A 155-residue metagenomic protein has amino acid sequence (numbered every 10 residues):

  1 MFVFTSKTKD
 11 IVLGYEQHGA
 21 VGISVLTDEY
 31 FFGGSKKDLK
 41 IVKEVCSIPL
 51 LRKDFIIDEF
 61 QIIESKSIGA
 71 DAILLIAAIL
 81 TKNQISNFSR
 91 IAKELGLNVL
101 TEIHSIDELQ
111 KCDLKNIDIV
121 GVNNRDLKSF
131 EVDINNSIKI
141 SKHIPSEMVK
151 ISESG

Functional and structural regions predicted by a protein language model:
M1-L50, I57-F60, K82, I91-I119 (+2 more regions): Conserved N-terminal beta1-alpha1 strand-loop-helix module at the mouth
K53-D54, G69: Alpha-helical hinge/cap motifs
E64-Q84, G121-F130: Glycine-rich phosphate-binding active-site loops on the catalytic face of alpha/beta enzymes
I144-P145: Short, conserved loop/helix-junction motifs that constitute active-site signature segments in enzyme catalytic cores
I151-G155: Glycine-rich beta-strand-to-loop/alpha-helix junction loops that act as flexible
